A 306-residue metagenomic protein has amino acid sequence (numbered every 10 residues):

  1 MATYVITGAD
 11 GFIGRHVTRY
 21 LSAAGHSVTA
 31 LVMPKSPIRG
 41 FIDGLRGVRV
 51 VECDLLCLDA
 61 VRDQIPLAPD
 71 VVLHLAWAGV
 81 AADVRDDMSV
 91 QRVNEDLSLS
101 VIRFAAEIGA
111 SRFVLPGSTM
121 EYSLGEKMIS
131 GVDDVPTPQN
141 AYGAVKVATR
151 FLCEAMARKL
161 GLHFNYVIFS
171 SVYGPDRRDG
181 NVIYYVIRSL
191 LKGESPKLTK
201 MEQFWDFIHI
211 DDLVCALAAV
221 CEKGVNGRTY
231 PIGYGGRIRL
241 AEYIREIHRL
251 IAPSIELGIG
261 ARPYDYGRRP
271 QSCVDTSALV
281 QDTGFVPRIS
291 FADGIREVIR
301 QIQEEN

Functional and structural regions predicted by a protein language model:
Y4-A24: N-terminal Rossmann NAD(P)H-binding glycine-rich loop of SDR-like oxidoreductase domains
T7, L31, V72-A78, F113-T119 (+1 more regions): SDR active-site strand-loop-helix element
H26-S36: Conserved glycine-rich Rossmann-like NAD(P)H-binding loop of the short-chain dehydrogenase/reductase
E52-V93: NAD(P)H-binding glycine-rich loop region in Rossmannoid oxidoreductase-like domains and their noncatalytic homologs
H74, L99-A141: Conserved Rossmann-fold NAD(P)-dependent oxidoreductase catalytic core, especially the SDR/UDP-sugar
K127, F151-W205, I210-A219, E246-L250: NAD(P)-dependent short-chain dehydrogenase/reductase
A141, V145-A148: Active-site helix of classical SDR
E194-N306: C-terminal substrate-binding subdomain of Rossmann-fold SDR/epimerase-dehydratase oxidoreductases
